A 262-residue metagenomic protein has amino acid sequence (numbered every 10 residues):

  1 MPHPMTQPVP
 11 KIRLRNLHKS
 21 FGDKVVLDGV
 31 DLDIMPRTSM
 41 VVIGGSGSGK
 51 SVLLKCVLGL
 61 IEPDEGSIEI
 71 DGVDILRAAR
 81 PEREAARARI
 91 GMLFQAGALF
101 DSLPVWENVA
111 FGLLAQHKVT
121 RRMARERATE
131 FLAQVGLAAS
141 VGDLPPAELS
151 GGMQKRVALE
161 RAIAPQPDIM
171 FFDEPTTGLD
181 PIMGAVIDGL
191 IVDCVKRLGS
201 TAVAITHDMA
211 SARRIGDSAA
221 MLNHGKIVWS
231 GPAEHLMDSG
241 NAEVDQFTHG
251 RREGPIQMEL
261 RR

Functional and structural regions predicted by a protein language model:
L58: Helix-to-loop junction immediately C-terminal to a conserved catalytic motif
V73-D74, R122-S140: Conserved ABC ATPase "signature" region
I75-G91, R121-R122, L236-G240: ABC ATPase NBD coupling module
P145-L149, M153: Conserved ABC ATPase signature
Q166: Conserved catalytic motifs of ABC-family nucleotide-binding domains
M170-D173: Catalytic Walker B motif of ABC-type/P-loop ATPase nucleotide-binding domains
